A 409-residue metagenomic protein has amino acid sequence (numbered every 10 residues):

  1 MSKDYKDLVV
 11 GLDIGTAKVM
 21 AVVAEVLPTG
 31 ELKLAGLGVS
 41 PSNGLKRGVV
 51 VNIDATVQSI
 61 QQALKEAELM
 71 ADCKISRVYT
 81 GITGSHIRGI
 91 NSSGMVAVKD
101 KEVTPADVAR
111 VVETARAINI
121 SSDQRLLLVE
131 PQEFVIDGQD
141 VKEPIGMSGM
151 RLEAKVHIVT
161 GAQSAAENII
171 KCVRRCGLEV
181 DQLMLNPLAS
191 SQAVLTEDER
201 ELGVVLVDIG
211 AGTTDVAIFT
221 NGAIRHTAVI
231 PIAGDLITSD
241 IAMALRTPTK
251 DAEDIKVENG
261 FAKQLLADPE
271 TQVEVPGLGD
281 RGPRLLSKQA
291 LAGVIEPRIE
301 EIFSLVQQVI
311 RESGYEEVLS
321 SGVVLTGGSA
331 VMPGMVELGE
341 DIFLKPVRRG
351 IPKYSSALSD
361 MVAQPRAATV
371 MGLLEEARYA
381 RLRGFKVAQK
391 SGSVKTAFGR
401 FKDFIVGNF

Functional and structural regions predicted by a protein language model:
M1-K18, V22-L206, A223-R225, G234 (+5 more regions): Nucleotide/phosphate-binding catalytic cleft detector across ATP-hydrolyzing and phosphate-transferring enzymes
T80-S85, S321-V331: Glycine-rich beta-strand-to-loop/alpha-helix junction loops that act as flexible
T213, E270, V306, V318-G322 (+2 more regions): Active-site lining segments that contact anionic ligands and/or coordinate catalytic metals
D215-A217: A structural feature that tracks compact, well-ordered secondary-structure segments with a strong bias toward
T220: A cytosolic small-molecule/anion-sensing beta-strand core signal
A233, I237, V331, R366-G372: Catalytic-loop motifs flanking and including active-site residues across diverse enzymes
S304, Q308-V323, M332-G350, A380-R383: ATP-binding/phosphotransfer module of carbohydrate and carboxylate kinases, centering on a glycine-rich
